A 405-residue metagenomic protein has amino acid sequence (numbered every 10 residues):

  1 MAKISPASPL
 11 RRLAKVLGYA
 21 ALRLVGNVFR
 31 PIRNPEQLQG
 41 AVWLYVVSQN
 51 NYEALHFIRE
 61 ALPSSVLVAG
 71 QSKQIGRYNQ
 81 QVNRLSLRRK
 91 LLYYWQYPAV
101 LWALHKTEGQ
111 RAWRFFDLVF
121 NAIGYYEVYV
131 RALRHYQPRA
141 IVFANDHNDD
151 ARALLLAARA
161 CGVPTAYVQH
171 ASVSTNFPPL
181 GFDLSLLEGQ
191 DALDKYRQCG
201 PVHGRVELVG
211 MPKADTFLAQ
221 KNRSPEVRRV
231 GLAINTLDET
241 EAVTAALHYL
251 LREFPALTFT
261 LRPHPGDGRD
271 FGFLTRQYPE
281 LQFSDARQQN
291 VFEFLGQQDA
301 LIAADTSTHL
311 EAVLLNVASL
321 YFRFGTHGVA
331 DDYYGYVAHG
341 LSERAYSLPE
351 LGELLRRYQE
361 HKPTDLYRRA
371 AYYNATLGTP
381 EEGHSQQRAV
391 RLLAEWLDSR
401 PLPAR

Functional and structural regions predicted by a protein language model:
M1-A214: Active-site and donor-binding regions of nucleotide-sugar-utilizing enzymes
M1-K15, L348-R405: C-terminal amphipathic helix plus adjacent low-complexity, charged tail appended to glycosyltransferase catalytic
A61, E207-Q277: Conserved catalytic-core segment of nucleotide-activated headgroup transferases in glycan assembly
H105-Q110, N145-N148, P255-R287, A330: Catalytic donor nucleotide-activated moiety binding site of glycosyltransferases and closely related
V128, V173-S174, Q289-E293, E350: Short acidic active-site motifs
F182, H203-G204, L208, S307-G378: Catalytic binding pocket for nucleotide-activated donors in carbohydrate/polymer assembly enzymes
G266-L310, L314-L315, S319, T326: Donor nucleotide-activated moiety binding/catalytic core segment of transferases that use nucleotide-activated donors
